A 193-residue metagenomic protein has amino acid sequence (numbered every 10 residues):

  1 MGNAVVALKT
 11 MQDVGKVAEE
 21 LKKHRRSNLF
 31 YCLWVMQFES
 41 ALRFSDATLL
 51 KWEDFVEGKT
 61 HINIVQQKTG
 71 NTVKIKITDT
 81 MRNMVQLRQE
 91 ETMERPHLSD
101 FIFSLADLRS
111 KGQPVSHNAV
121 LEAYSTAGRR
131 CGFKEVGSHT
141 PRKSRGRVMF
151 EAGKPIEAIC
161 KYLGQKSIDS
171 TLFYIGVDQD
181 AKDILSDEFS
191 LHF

Functional and structural regions predicted by a protein language model:
M1-L8, S190-F193: C-terminal secondary-structure termini that scaffold catalytic or DNA-interacting sites
G2-A4, K22, K59-M81: Basic, Lys/Arg-rich DNA-contacting stretches centered on the C-terminal catalytic core of tyrosine recombinase systems
T10-S40: Basic, Lys/Arg- and aromatic-enriched nucleic-acid-binding interface segment
L29, K134-A152: Short basic/aromatic active-site micro-motif
Q37-G58: Short, charged phosphate-coordinating catalytic segments
D46-T48, V136, G146, K154-G164: Active-site-proximal segment of tyrosine recombinases
Q66-G70, L163, I168-E188: Catalytic-site neighborhood detector that most strongly recognizes the C-terminal catalytic loop/helix of tyrosine
Q67-R109: Basic, alpha-helical nucleic-acid-contacting "clamp/cap" segments
